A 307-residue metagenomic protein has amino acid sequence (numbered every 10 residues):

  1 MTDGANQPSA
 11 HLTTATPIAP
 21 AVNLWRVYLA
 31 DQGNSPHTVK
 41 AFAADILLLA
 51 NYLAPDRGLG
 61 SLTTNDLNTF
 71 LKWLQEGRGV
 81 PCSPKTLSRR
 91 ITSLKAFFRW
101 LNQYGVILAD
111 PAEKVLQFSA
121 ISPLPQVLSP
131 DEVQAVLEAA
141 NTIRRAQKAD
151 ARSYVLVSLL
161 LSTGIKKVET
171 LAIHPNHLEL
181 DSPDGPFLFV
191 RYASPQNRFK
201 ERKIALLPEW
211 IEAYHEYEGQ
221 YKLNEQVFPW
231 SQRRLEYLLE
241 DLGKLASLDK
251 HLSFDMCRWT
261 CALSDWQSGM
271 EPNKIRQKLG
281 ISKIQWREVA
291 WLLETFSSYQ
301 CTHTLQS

Functional and structural regions predicted by a protein language model:
N6-P8, N23-L124, I143: N-terminal core-binding DNA-recognition domain of tyrosine recombinases/integrases
L94, L156-V157, G164, V168-I173 (+2 more regions): Alpha-helix N-cap/helix-start motif at helix boundaries, enriched for small hydrophobics
G105, L159-A172, S268-M270, L279: A short, glycine-centered helix-capping/turn motif at helix boundaries that positions DNA-contacting or catalytic
I121-L137, N197-P208: DNA breakage-rejoining catalytic core of tyrosine-based enzymes
A135-T163, K167: Basic, Lys/Arg- and aromatic-enriched nucleic-acid-binding interface segment
R145, E225, Y237-Q277, I281 (+2 more regions): Short, basic (Lys/Arg/His-rich) helix/loop patches that form interaction surfaces in the mid-to-C-terminal regions
T163, A172-W210: Conserved tyrosine-mediated DNA breakage-rejoining catalytic core shared by Y-recombinases
A205-D249: Active-site/catalytic core of tyrosine-dependent DNA strand-transfer enzymes
